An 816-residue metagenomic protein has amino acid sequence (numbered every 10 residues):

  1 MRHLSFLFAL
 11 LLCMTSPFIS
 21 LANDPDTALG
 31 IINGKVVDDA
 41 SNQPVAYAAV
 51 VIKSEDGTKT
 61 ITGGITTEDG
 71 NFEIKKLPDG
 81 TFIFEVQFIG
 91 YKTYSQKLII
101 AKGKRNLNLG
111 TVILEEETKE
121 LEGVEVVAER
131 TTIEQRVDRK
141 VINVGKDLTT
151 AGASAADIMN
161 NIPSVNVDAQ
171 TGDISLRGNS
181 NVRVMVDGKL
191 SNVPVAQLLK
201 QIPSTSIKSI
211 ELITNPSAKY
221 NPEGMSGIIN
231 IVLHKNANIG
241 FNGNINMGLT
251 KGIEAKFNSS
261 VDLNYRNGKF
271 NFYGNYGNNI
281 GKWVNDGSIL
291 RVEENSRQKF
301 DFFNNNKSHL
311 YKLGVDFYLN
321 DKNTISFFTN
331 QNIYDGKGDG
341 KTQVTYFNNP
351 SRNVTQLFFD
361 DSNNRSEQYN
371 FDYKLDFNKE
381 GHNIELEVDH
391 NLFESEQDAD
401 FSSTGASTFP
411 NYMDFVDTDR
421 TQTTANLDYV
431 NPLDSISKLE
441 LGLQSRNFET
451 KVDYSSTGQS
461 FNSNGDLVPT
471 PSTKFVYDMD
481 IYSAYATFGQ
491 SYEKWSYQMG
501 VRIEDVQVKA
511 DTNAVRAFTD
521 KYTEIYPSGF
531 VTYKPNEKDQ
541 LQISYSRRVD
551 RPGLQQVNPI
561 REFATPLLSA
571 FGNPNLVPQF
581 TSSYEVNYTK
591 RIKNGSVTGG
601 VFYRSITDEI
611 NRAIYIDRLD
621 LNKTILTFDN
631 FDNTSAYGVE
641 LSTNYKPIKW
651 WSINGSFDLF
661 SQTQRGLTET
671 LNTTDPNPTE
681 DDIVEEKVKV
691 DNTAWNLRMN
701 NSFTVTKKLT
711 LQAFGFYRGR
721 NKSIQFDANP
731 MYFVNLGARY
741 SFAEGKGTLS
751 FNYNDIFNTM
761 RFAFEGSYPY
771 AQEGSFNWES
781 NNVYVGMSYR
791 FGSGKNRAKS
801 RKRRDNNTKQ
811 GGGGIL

Functional and structural regions predicted by a protein language model:
D24, V37, A49-K53, Q87-I89 (+5 more regions): Short, acidic, small-residue-rich periplasmic hinge/interaction motif at the N-terminus of Gram-negative outer-membrane
E55-N71: Short, acidic Ser/Thr/Gly-rich low-complexity loop/linker segments typical of extracellular and cell-surface proteins
K75, K189-T214: Short acidic/polar hinge/loop motifs at secondary-structure boundaries that mediate gating or recognition
T111-I113, A155-I158, I174, Q197-L198 (+3 more regions): N-terminal periplasmic accessory domains that precede and gate Gram-negative outer-membrane beta-barrel machines
V232-I245, N285-S288, S308-L313, K322-I325 (+9 more regions): Surface-exposed extracellular loop regions of Gram-negative outer-membrane beta-barrel proteins
E254-G281, N295-G340, R365-E367: Transmembrane beta-barrel wall of Gram-negative outer-membrane proteins
E394-E396, Q507-V508, E537-S583, Y603-L626 (+1 more regions): Surface-exposed extracellular loop regions of Gram-negative outer-membrane beta-barrel proteins, predominantly
M413, Q422-N426, D466-T473, D478 (+7 more regions): Outer membrane beta-barrel strand-and-loop segments of large Gram-negative receptors, especially TonB-dependent
